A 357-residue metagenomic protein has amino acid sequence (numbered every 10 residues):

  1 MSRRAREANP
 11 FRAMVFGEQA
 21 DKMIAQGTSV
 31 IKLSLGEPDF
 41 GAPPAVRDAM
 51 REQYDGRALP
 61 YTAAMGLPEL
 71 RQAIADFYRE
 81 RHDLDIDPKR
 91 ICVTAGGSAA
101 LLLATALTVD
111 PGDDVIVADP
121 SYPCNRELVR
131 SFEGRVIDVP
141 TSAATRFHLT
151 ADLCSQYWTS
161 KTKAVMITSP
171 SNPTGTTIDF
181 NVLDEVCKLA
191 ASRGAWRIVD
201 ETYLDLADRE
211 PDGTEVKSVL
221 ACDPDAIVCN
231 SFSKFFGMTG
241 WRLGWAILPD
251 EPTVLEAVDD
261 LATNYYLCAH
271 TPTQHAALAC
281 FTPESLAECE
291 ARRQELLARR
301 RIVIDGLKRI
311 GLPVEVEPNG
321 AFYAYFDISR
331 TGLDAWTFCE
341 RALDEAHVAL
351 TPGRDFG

Functional and structural regions predicted by a protein language model:
M1-R4: Short, contiguous pre-domain boundary segments
R6-F11, F16-V30, E37-Q53, R79-G357: PLP-dependent class I/II
L33, G56-P60, A73-R81: Glycine-rich loop-to-alpha-helix module at the N-terminal edge of alpha/beta enzyme cores
P60-Y61, Y203: Intrinsically disordered, tyrosine-centered linear signaling motifs in cytosolic regions
Y61-T62, E290: Short, surface-exposed loop/turn segments at secondary-structure junctions
M65-G66: Short beta-strand to alpha-helix junction loop
